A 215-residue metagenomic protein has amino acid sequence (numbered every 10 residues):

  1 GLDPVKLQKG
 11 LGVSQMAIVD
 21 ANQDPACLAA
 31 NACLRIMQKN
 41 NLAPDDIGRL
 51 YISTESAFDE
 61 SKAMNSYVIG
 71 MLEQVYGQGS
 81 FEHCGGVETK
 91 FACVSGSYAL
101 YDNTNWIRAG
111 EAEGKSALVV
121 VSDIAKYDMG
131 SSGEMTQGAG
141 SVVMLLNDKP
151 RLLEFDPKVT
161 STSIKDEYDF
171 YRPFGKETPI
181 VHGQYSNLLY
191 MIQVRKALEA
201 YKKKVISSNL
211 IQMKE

Functional and structural regions predicted by a protein language model:
G1-Q23, S131-Q212: Condensing-enzyme catalytic core mediating Claisen C-C bond formation in acyl metabolism
V5-G10, S14-C27, A57-S116, S122: Conserved catalytic cysteine-centered active-site region of acyl-thioester-dependent Claisen-condensing enzymes
L7, I36, I47-L50, A99 (+2 more regions): Buried hydrophobic positions in well-ordered alpha/beta secondary-structure cores of metabolic enzymes
A32-G48, A197-K214: Phosphate/pyrophosphate-binding loops at sites that engage ATP/ADP/AMP, CoA/4′-phosphopantetheine, polyphosphate
Y51, F81-Y98, G130-E134, T178-S186 (+1 more regions): Cysteine-centered functional microenvironments
S53, S116-D123, L145-L146: Short beta-strand segments
D59-G70, Y101, A125-Y127, T160-F174: Active-site-adjacent elements of ketosynthase-type condensing enzymes
N105-A109, G130-M135: A generic local secondary-structure boundary/capping motif
